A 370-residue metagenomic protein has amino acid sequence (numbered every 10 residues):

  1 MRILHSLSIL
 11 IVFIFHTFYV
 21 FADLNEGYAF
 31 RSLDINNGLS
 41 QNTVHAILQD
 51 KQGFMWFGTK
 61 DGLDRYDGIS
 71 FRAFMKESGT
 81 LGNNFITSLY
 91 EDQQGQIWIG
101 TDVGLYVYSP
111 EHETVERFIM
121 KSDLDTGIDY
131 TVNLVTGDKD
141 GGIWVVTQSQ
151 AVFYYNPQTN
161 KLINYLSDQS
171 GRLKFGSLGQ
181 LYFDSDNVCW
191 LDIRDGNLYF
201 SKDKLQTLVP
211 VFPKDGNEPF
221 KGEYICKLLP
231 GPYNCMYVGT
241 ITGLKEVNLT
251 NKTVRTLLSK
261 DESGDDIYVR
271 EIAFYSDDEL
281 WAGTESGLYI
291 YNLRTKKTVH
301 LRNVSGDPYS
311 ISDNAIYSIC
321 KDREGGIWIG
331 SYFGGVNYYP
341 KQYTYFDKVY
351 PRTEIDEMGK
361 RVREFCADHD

Functional and structural regions predicted by a protein language model:
M1-D370: Carboxylate-rich, polar loop motifs that coordinate divalent cations or form catalytic acidic clusters
